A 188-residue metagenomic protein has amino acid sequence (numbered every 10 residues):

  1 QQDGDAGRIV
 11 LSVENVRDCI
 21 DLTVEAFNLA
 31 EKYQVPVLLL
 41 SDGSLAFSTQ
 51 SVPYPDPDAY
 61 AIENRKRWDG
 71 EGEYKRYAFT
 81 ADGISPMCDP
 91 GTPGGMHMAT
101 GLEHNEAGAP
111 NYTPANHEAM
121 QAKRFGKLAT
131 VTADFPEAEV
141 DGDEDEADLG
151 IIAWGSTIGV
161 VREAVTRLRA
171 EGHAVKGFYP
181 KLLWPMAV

Functional and structural regions predicted by a protein language model:
Q1-D5: Flexible glycine/proline-rich, aromatic-decorated loop/lid segments
A6-S12, E146-G150: Glycine- and acidic
I9, V13-N28: Active-site/ligand-binding-proximal alpha/beta "capping" segment
L22, F27-V188: Flexible, low-complexity linker and terminal segments
